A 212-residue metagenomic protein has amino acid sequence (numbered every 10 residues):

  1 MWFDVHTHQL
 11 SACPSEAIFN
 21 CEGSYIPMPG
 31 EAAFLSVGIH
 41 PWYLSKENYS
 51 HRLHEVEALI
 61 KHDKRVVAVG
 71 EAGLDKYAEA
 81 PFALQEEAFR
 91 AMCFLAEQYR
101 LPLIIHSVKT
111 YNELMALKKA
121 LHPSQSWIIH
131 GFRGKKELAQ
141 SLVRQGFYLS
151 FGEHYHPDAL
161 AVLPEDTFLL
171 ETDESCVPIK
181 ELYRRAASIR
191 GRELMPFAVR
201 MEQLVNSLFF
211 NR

Functional and structural regions predicted by a protein language model:
M1-R212: Mid-domain alpha/beta scaffold segments of enzyme catalytic cores
